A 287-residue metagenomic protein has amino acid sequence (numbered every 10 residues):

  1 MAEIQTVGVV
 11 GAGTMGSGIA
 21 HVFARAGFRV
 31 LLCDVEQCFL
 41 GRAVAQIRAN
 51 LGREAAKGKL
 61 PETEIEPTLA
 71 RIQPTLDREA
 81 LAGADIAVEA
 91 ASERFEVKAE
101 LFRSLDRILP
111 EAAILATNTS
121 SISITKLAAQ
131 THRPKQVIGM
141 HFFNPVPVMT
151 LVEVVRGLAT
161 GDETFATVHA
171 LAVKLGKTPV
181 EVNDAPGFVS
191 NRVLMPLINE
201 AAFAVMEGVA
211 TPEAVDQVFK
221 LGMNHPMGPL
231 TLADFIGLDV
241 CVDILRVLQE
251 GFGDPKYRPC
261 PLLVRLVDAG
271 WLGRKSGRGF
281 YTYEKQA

Functional and structural regions predicted by a protein language model:
M1-R53, K57: NAD(P)+-binding Rossmann beta1-loop-alpha1 motif at the extreme N-terminus of oxidoreductases
A2, A166, V173-D184, F203-E207 (+1 more regions): NAD(P)-dependent Rossmann-like dehydrogenase/reductase catalytic/cofactor-binding core
V10, C33, T75, A90 (+3 more regions): Structural motif
G16-G18, K98, S120-I124: Short glycine/serine/threonine-rich phosphate/pyrophosphate-binding segments that cradle anionic phosphate groups
L32-E66, V154-F165, P179, P186-L194: Rossmann-like dinucleotide-binding cores of NAD(P)H-dependent redox enzymes
F39, R53-I114, I122: Rossmann-like NAD(P)-binding element
I114-D184, F188-R192: Rossmann-fold dinucleotide-binding core
